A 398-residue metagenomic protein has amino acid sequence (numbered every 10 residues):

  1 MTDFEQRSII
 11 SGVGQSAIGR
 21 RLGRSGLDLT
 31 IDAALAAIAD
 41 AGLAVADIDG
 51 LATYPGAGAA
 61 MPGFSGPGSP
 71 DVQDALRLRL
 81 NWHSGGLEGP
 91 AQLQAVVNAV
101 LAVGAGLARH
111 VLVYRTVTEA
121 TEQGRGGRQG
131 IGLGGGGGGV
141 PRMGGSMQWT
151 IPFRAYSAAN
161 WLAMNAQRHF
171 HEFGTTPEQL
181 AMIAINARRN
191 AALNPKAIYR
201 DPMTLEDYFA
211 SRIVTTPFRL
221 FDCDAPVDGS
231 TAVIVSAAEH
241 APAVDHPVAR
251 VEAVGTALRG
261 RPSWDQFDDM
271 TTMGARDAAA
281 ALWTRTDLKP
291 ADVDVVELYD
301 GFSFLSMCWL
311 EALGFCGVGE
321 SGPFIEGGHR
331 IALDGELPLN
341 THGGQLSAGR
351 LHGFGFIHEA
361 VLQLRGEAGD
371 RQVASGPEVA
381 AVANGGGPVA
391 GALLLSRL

Functional and structural regions predicted by a protein language model:
M1-A91, N98, A102, N165 (+6 more regions): Conserved active-site "lid/cap" helical segment
M1-L27, A36, M182, I213-D277 (+7 more regions): Condensing-enzyme catalytic core mediating Claisen C-C bond formation in acyl metabolism
T2-I9, G58-T150, R154-W161, Y199-C223 (+3 more regions): Conserved catalytic cysteine-centered active-site region of acyl-thioester-dependent Claisen-condensing enzymes
Q15-A17, P55-A59, E88-Q92, R115-T121 (+6 more regions): Acidic, glycine-rich active-site loops and adjacent beta-strand->loop/helix elements that engage anionic groups
V45-P55, W82-L87, V111-T116, Q179-I185 (+5 more regions): Beta-strand segments within the central parallel beta-sheet cores of soluble alpha/beta enzyme folds
A59-P67, W264-F267, D300-P323, G335 (+1 more regions): Short glycine/threonine-rich loop-to-helix capping motif typified by GTGT followed within a few residues by an Asp-Pro
L87-V117, A159-L193, V233-E239, A348-A368: Active-site-proximal alpha-helical scaffold in enzymes
D269-R276, A280-S303, M307, A312-F315 (+1 more regions): Extended C-terminal subregions enriched in glycine
